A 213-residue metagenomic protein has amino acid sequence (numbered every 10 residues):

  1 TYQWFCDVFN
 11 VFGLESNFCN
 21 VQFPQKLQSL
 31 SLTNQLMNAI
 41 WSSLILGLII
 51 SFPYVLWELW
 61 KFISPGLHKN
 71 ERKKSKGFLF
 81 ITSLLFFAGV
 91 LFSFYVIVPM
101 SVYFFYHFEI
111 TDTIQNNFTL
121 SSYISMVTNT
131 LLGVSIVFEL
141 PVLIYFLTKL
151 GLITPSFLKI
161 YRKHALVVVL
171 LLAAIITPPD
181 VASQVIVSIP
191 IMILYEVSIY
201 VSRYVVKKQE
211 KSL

Functional and structural regions predicted by a protein language model:
T1-L213: Membrane topogenic/interface segments and analogous intrinsically disordered interaction regions
